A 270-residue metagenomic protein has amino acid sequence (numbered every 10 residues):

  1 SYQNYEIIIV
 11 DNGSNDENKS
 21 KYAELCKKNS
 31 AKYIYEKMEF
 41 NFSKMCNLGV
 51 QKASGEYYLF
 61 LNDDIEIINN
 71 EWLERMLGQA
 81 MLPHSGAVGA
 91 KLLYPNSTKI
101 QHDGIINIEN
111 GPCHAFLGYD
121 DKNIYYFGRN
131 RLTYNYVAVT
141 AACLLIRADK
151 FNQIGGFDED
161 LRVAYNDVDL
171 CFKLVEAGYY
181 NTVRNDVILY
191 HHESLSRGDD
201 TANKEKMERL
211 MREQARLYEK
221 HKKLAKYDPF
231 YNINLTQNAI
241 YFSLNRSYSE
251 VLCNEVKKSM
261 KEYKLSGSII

Functional and structural regions predicted by a protein language model:
S1-M38: Acidic donor-binding segment of Leloir-type glycosyltransferases
N12, L61-D63, D158: Active-site acidic Asp-centered loop
E36-A53: Glycine-rich, basic loop-to-helix element that forms the pyrophosphate-binding segment of sugar-nucleotide handling
Y58: Short aromatic/hydrophobic "clamp" motif used to bind/position activated sugar donors
I65-N110: Conserved donor NDP-sugar-binding/catalytic core segment of glycosyltransferases
N69, A177-Y179, R184-A202, R216-L217: Active-site donor/metal-binding and catalytic loop motifs of nucleotide-sugar-dependent glycosylation enzymes
W72-M76, N135-G155, D160-Y190: A short, conserved alpha-helix in the catalytic core of glycosyltransferases
G86, N96-S97, I108-Y136, L145 (+2 more regions): C-terminal, non-catalytic tails of nucleotide-sugar-dependent glycosyltransferases
